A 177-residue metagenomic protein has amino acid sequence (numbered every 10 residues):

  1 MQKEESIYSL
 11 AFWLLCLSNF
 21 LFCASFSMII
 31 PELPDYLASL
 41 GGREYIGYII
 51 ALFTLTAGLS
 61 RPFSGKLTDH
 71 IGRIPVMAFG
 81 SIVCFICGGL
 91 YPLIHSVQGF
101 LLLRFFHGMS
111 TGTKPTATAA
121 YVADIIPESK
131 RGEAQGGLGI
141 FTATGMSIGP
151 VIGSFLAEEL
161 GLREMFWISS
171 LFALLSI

Functional and structural regions predicted by a protein language model:
Y8-Y48: Helix-loop boundary and gating motifs at the non-cytosolic
T54-P62, M146-S147: Residue-level signature of mid-helix packing/kink "hotspots" within the transmembrane helices of 12-pass Major
G72, L93-Q98: Helix-breaking motifs and short loop linkers at transmembrane-helix boundaries and internal kinks in secondary membrane
I82-H95: C-terminal ends and interior cores of transmembrane alpha-helices in multi-pass membrane transporters/permeases
Q98-F106: Paired small-residue
F105-T142: Cytoplasmic helix-loop-helix junction between adjacent transmembrane helices in 12-TM secondary transporters
M165-I177: Symmetry-related core transmembrane helices of the 12-TM Major Facilitator Superfamily/SLC fold
